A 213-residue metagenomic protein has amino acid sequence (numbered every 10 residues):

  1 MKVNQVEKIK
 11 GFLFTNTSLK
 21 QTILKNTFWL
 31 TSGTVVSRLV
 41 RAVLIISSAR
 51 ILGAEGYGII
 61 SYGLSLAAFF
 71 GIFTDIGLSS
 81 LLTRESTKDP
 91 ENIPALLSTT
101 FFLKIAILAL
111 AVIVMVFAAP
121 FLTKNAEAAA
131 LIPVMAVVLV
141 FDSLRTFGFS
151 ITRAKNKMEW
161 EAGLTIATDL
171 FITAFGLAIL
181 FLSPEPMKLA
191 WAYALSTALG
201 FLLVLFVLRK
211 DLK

Functional and structural regions predicted by a protein language model:
M1-G11, L82, F149-A154, M158 (+2 more regions): C-terminal transmembrane helix end/exit motif
M1-V40, P94, S98: N-terminal membrane topogenesis motif
K2, T17, Q21-I23, A49-G63 (+4 more regions): Membrane-interface helix-capping segments at transmembrane helix termini in multi-pass transporters
N16-Q21, L52-G56, F70-I105, R153-W160: Transmembrane-helix boundary and interhelical linker motifs in polytopic inner-membrane proteins
T22-S79, V112, V138, D169 (+1 more regions): Signature of the first transmembrane helix
T27-S37, P94-A95, P133, V137 (+1 more regions): Alpha-helical transmembrane segments of multi-pass membrane transporters/permeases
F69, F73, A109, I113 (+5 more regions): Alpha-helical transmembrane segments of multi-pass membrane proteins
A129-A136, A162-L212: Hydrophobic alpha-helical transmembrane segments
